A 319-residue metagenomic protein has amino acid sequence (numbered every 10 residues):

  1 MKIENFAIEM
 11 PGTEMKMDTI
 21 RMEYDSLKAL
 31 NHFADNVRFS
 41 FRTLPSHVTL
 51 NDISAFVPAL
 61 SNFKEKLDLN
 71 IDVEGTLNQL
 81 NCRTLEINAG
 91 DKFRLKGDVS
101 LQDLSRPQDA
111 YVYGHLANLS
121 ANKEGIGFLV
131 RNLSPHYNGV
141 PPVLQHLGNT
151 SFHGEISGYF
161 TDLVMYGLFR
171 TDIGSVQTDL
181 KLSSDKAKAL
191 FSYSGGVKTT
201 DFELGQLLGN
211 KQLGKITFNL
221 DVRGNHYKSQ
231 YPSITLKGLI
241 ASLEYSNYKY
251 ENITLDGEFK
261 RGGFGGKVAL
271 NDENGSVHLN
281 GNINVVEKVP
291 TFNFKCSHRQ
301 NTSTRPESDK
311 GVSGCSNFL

Functional and structural regions predicted by a protein language model:
M1-L319: Interface amphipathic segments
